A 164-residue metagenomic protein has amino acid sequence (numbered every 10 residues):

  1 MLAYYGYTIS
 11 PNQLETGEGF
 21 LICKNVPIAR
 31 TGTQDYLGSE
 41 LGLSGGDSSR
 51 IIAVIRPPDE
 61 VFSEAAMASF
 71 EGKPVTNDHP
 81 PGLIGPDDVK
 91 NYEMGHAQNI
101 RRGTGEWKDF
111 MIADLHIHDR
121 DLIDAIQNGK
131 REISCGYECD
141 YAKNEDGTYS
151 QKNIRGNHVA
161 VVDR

Functional and structural regions predicted by a protein language model:
M1-A68: Polar/acidic, low-complexity leader/linker segments enriched in S/T/G and N/D
G46, D59-V61, L83-G85, E93 (+2 more regions): Domain-length accessory/inserted modules outside core catalytic folds
A53, S63, E71-P86, I133-S134: Short conserved beta-strand and strand-loop elements enriched in small hydrophobics with frequent Asp/Gly
R56-E60, D78-P80, L115-R120: A structural micro-motif recognizing beta-strand termini and the immediately following turn/loop segments
M67-S69, K90-N91: Acidic low-complexity intrinsically disordered segments
P80-I100: A surface-exposed loop-and-adjacent beta-strand signature within N-terminal beta-sandwich domains that mediate ligand
E93-R164: Residue microenvironments linked to proteolytic maturation and disulfide-stabilized extracellular modules
